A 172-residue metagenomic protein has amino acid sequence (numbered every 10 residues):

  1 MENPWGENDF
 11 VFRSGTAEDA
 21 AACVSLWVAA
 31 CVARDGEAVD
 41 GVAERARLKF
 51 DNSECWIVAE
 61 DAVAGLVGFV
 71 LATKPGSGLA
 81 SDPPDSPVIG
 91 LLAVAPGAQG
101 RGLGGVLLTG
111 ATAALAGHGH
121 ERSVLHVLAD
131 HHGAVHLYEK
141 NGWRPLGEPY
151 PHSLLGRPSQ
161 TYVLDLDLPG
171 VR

Functional and structural regions predicted by a protein language model:
E2-W5, L155-R172: Terminal substrate-recognition subdomain of acyl/acetyltransferases
W5-G6, F10, S14-A20, S25-G97 (+3 more regions): Acetyl-CoA-dependent GNAT
V88, G119-E121, P158: Short loop/turn motifs at secondary-structure junctions
Q99, L125-V135, P151-R157, V163: Conserved beta-strand-loop-alpha-helix junction that forms the acyl-donor binding cleft
G102: Conserved G/P- and acidic residue-centered "switch" motifs that form tight phosphate/ATP-binding loops in soluble
L115-H126: Conserved GNAT acetyl-CoA-binding A-motif
Y138, W143: Conserved active-site tyrosine of GNAT-family acetyltransferases
P145-G147: A secondary-structure capping/hinge motif
